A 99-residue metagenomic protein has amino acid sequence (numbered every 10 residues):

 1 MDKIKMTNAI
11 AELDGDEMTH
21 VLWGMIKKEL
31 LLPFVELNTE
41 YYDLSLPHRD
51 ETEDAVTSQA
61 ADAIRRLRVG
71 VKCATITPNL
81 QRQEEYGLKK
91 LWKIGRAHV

Functional and structural regions predicted by a protein language model:
M1-H98: Metallocofactor- and cofactor-centric catalytic cores in central/energy metabolism, strongly enriched
